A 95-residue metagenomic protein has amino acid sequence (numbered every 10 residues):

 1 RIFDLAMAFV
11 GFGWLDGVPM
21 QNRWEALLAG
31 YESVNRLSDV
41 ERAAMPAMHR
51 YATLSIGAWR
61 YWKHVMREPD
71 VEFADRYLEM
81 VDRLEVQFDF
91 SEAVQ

Functional and structural regions predicted by a protein language model:
R1-L5, V10, R76-L84: Gly/Ser/Thr-rich active-site loops/lids in small-molecule metabolic enzymes that frequently grip phosphoryl groups
I2-R36, A52-R67: Active-site activation/catalytic loop segments of kinase-like enzymes and analogous catalytic loops in related
M20, E41-A43, D70-F73: Residue-level recognition of alpha-helical structural elements
L37-H49: All-alpha amphipathic helical-bundle segments outside canonical DNA-binding/catalytic cores that form hydrophobic
I56-Q95: ATP/Mg2+ or Mg2+-diphosphate-binding catalytic cores that bind nucleotide phosphates or diphosphates via glycine-rich
